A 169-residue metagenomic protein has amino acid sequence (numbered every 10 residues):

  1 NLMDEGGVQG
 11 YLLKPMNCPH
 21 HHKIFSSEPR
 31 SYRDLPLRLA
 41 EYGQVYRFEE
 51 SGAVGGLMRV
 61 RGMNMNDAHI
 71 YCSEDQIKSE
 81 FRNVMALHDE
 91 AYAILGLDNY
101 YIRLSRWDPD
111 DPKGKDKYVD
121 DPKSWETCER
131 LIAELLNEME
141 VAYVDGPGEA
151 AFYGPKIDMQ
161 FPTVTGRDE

Functional and structural regions predicted by a protein language model:
N1-E169: TRNA-recognition modules of translation machinery and tRNA-sensing kinases, especially anticodon-binding
